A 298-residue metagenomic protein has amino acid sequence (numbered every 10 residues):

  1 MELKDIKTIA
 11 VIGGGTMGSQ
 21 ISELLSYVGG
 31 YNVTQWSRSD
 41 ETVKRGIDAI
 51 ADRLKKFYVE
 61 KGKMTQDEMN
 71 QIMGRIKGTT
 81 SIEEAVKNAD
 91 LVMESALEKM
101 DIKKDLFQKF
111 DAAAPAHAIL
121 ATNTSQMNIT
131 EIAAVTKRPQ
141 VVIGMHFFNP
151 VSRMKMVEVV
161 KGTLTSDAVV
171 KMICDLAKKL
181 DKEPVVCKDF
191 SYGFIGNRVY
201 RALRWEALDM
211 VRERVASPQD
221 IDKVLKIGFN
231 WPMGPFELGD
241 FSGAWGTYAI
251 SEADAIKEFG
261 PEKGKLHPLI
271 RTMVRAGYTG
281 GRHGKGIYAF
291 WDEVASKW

Functional and structural regions predicted by a protein language model:
M1-K56: NAD(P)+-binding Rossmann beta1-loop-alpha1 motif at the extreme N-terminus of oxidoreductases
M1-T8, G29-G30, A168-K171, K178-D189 (+3 more regions): NAD(P)-dependent Rossmann-like dehydrogenase/reductase catalytic/cofactor-binding core
I9, E23-S26, Q35, Q71-L91 (+1 more regions): Amphipathic alpha-helical segments at domain termini/boundaries
I12, Q20, T79, S95 (+3 more regions): Structural motif
G30-Y31, K87, P150-V160, P232 (+1 more regions): Acidic/polar active-site rim loop that often engages polyanionic ligands
T34, E183-P184, G196-E206: Structural/interface elements that position substrates and couple domains in central-metabolism enzymes
T42, K56-V59, K63-I119, M127: Rossmann-like NAD(P)-binding element
I119-D189, R198: Rossmann-fold dinucleotide-binding core
